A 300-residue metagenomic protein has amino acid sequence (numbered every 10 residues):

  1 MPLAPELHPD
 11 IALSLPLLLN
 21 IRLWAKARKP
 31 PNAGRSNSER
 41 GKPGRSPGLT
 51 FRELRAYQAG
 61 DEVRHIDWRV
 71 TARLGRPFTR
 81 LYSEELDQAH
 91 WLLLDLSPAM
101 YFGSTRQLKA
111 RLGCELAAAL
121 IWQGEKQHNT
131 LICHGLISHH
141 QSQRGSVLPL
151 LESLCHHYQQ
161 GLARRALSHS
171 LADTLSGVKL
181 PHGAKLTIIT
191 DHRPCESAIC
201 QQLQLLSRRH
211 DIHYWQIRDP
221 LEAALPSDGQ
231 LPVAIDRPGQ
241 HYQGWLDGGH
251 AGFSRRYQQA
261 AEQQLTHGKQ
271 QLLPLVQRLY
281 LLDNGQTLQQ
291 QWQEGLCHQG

Functional and structural regions predicted by a protein language model:
M1-A33, N37, K42-P43, L180-H182 (+1 more regions): Von Willebrand factor type A / integrin I
M1-G145, K185-I189, E222: An amphipathic, basic-hydrophobic helix/alpha-beta surface used to engage anionic, phosphate-rich ligands or surfaces
T50, A117, L171-A172, A198-I199 (+1 more regions): Amphipathic coiled-coil/heptad-repeat helices and related helical stalk/stem segments that mediate oligomerization
W68, D95-L96, H182-Q202, I212-I217: DG-centered beta-turn motif at the end of beta-strands
R69, G161-L167, T190-H192: Short, flexible loop segments at the rims of nucleotide/cofactor-binding pockets, characterized by
R111, R193, Q258-Q259: Residue-level marker of alpha-helix boundaries and capping positions
T130-I132, L151-E152, P226-G229: A short, compositionally biased
S146-A184, S197, D219: Von Willebrand factor
